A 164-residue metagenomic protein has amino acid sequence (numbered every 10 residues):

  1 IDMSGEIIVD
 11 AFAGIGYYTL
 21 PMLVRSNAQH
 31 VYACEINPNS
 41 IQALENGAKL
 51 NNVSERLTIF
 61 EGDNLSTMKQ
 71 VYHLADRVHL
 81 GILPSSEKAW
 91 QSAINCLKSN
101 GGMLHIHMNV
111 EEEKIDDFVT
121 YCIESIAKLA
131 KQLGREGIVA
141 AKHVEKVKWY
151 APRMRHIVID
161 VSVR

Functional and structural regions predicted by a protein language model:
I1-S4, V24, V71-Y72: Glycine-rich helix-loop-beta junction characteristic of Rossmann-like nucleotide cofactor-binding loops
G5-G14: Conserved class I S-adenosyl-L-methionine
I7, Q29-H30, R56, M103: Residues at the starts of beta-strands that form the adenosine-phosphate
I15-A28: Conserved SAM-binding loop of SAM-dependent methyltransferases across substrates and taxa, primarily the Class I
C34-R77, S85: S-adenosyl-L-methionine
L74, S86-E87, H105-R164: C-terminal catalytic and target-recognition region of SAM-dependent MTase-like enzymes, primarily methyltransferases
S85-A93: A short, conserved alpha-helix within the catalytic core of class I
L97-L104: Short glycine-dipeptide loop
